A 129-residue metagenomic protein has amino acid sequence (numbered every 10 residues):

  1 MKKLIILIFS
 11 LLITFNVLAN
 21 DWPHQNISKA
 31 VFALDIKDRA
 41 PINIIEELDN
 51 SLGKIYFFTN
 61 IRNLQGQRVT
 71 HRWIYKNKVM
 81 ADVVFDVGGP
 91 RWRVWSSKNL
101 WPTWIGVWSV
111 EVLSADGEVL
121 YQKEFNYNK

Functional and structural regions predicted by a protein language model:
M1-L4: Positively charged n-region of N-terminal signal peptides that target proteins for export
N20-S51: Short, compositionally biased P/S/T/A/G/V-rich stretches that sit at domain boundaries
K54-R62: Short edge beta-strand/loop segments characteristic of extracellular beta-sandwich folds
G66, T103-V107: Extracellular Ig-like/FN3 beta-sandwich strand-entry sites
H71-Y75, V112: Conserved aromatic beta-strand anchor motif in extracellular beta-sandwich/beta-rich domains
G88-S97: Aromatic sugar-binding surface patches on proteins that engage polysaccharides or sugar-phosphate polymers
L100-W101, S109-Y127: Short, exposed beta-strand-loop hairpins at the edges of beta-sheets in extracellular/periplasmic proteins
